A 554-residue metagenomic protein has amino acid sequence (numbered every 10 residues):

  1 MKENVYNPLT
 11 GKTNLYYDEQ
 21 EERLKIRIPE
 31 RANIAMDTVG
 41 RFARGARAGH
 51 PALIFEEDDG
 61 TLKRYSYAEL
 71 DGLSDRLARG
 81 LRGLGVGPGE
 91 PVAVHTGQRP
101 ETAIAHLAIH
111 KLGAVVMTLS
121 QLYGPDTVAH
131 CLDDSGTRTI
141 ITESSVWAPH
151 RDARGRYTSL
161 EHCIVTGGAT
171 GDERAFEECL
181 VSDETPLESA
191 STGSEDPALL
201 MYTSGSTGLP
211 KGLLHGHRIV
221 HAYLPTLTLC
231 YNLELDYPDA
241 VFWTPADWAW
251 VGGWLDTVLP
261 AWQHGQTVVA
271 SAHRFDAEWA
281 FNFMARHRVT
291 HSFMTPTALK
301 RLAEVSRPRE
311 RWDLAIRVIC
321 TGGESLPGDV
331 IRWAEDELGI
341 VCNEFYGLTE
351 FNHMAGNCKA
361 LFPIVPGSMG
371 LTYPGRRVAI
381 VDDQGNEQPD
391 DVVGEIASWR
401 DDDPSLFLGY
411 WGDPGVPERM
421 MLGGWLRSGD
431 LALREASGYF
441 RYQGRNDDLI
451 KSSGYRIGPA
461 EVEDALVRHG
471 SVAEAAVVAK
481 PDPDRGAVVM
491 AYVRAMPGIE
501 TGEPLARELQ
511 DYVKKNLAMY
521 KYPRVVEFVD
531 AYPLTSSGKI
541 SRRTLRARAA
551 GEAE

Functional and structural regions predicted by a protein language model:
G49, L53-L107, G124-A129, E177: Conserved AMP-binding/adenylate-forming core of the ANL superfamily
G49-P51, G171, V181-Y202, L209 (+1 more regions): Conserved pre-ATP/AMP-binding loop-to-beta segment of ANL
K63-A68, A198-P225: Conserved AMP-binding A3 loop
D71-R76, L213-E234, L299-A303: Conserved structural elements of the adenylate-forming
R79, G83, L107, K111-E178 (+1 more regions): Structural core segment of the AMP-binding/adenylate-forming
Y123-H130, I140-E143, S292-T295, S398 (+6 more regions): AMP-binding/adenylate-forming catalytic core of the ANL superfamily
H221-T244, W248-H291, V305: Conserved AMP-binding/adenylation subdomain of ANL enzymes
Q263-Q266, V289-M294, A303-I364, R377: Gly/Ser/Thr-rich phosphate-binding loop
